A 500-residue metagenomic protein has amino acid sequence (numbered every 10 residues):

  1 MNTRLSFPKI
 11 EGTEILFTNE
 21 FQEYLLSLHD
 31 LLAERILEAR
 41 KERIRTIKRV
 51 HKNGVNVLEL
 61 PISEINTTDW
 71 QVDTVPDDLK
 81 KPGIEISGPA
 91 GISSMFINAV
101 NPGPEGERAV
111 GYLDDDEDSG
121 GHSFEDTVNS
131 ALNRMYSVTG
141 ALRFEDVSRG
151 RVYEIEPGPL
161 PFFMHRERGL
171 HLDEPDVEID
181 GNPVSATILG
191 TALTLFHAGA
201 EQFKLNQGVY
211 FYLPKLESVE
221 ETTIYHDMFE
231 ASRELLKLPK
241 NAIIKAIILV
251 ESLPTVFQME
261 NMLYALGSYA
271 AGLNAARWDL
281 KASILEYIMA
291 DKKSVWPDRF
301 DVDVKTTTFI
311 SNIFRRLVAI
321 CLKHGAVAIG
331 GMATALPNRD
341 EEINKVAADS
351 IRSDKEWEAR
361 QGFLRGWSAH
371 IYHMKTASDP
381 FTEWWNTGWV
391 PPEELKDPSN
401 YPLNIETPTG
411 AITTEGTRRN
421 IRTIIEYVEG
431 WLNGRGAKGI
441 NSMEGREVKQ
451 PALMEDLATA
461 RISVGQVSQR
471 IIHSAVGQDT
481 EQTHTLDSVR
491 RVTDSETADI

Functional and structural regions predicted by a protein language model:
M1-I500: Expand to "…catalyze enediolate/carbanion chemistry for C-C bond making/breaking, isomerization, decarboxylation
